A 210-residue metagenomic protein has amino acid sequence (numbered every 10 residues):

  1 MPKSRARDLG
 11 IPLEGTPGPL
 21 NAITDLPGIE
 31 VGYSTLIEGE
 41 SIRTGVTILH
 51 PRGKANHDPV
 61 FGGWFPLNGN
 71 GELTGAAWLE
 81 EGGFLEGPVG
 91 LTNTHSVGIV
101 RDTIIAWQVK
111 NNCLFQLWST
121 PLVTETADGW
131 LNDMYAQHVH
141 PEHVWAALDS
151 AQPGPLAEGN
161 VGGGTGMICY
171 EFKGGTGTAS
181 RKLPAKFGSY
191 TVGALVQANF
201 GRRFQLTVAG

Functional and structural regions predicted by a protein language model:
M1-G210: Alpha/propeptide regions of enzymes that mature by internal proteolysis
